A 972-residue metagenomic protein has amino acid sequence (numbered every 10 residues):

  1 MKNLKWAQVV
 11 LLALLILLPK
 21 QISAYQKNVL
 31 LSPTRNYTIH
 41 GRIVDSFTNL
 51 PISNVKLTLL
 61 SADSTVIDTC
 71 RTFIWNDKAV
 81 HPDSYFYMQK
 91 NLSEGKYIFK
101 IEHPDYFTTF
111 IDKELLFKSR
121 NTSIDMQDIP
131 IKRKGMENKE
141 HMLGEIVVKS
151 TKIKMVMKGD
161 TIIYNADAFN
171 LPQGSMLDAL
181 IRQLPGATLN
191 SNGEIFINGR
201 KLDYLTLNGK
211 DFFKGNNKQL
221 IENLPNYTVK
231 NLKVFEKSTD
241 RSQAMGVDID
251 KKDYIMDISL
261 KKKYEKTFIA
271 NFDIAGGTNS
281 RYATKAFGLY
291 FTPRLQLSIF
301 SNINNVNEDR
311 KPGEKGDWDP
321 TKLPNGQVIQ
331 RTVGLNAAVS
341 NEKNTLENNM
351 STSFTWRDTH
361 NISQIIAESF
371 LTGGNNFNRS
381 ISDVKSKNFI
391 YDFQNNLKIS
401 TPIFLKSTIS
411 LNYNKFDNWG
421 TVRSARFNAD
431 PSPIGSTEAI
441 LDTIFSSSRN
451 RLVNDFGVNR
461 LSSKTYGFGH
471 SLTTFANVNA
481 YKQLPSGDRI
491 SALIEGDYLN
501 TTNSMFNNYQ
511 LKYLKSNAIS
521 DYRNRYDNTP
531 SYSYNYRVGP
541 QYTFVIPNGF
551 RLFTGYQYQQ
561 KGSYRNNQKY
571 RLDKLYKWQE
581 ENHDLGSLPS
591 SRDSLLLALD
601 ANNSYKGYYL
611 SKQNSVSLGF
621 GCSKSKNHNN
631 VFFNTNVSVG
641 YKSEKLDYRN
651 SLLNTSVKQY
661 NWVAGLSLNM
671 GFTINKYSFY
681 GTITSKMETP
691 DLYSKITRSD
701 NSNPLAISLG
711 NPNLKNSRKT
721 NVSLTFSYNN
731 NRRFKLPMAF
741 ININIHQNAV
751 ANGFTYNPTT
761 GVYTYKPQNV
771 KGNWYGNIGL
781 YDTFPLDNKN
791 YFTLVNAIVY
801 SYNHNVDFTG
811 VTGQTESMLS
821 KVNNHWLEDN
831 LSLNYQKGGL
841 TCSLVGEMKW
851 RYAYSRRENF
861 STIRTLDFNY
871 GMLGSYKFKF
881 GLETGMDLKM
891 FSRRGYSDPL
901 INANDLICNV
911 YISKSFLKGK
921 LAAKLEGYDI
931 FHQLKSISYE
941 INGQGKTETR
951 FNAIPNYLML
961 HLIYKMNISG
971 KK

Functional and structural regions predicted by a protein language model:
V29, T34, R42-S53, K152: Structural motif
V29-L31, T58, E102-P104, M126-D167 (+4 more regions): Short, acidic, small-residue-rich periplasmic hinge/interaction motif at the N-terminus of Gram-negative outer-membrane
F47-D68, M157: Short, ordered, surface-exposed loop/turn motifs in non-cytosolic proteins
S64-I67, Y85-M88, L92-L116: A short, solvent-exposed loop/turn motif at the edges and junctions of modular extracellular/periplasmic domains
F73-N91, E194, L220: Short, surface-exposed beta-strand/beta-hairpin micro-motifs centered on an aromatic residue
D178-F213, K230-N231, R241-D250, M256: Extracytoplasmic beta-strand/coil segments of soluble accessory domains associated with Gram-negative outer-membrane
K210-S238, P293: Short acidic/polar hinge/loop motifs at secondary-structure boundaries that mediate gating or recognition
G215-K218, S238-S280, R294-K972: Primarily recognizes Gram-negative and organellar outer-membrane beta-barrels
